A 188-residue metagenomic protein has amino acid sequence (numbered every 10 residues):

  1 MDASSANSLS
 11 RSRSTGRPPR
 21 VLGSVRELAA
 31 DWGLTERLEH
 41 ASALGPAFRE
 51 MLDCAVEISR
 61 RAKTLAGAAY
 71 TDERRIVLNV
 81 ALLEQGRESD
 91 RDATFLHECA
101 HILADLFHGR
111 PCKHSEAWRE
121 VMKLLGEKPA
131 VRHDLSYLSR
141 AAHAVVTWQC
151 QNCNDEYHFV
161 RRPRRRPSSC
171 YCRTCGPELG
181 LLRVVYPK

Functional and structural regions predicted by a protein language model:
D2-S89, L106-K188: Metalloprotease/metallohydrolase-associated module, dominated by Zn2+-dependent proteases
A93-L106: Active-site recognition of the HExxH zinc-binding catalytic motif
